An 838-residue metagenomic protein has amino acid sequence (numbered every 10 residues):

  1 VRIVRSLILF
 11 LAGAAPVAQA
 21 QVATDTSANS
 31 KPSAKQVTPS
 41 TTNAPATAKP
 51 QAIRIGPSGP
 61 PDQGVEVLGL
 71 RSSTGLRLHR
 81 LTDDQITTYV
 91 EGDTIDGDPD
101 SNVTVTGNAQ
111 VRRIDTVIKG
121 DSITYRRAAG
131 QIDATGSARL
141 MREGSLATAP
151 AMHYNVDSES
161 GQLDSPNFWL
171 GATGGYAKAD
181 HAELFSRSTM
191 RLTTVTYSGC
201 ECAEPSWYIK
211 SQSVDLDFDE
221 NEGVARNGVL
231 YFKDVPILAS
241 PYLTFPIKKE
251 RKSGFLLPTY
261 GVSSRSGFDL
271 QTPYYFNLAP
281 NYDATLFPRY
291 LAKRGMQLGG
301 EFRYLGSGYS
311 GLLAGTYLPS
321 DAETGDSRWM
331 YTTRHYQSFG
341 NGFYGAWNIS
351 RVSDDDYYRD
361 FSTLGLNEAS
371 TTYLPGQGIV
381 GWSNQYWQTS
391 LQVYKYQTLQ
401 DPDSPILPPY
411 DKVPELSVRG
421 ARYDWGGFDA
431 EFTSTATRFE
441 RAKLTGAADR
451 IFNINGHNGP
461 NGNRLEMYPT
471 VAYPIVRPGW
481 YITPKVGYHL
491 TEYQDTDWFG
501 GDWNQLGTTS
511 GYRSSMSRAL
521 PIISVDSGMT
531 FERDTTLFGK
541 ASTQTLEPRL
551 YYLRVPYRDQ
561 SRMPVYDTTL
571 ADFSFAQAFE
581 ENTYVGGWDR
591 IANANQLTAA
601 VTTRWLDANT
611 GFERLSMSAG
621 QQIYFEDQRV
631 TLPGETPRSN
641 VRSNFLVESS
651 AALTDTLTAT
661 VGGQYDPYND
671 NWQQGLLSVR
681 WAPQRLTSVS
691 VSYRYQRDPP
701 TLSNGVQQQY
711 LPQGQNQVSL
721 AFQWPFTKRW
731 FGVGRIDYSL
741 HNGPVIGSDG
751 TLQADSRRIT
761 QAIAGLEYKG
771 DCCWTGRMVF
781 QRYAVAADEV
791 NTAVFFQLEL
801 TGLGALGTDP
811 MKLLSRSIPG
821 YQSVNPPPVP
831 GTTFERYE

Functional and structural regions predicted by a protein language model:
V1-V22: Sec-dependent N-terminal signal peptides
R5-I8, A34, T38, F780: Sequence-pattern detector for short linear motifs and compositional/periodic biases rather than a specific fold
L11-A15, G59, T74, L740 (+1 more regions): Generic low-complexity, intrinsically disordered sequence content enriched in small uncharged/hydrophobic residues
A14, K49-Q51, Q753: Intrinsically disordered low-complexity regions specifically enriched for long asparagine
A15, G92-T94, A619: Generic low-polarity alpha-helical segments
Q21-T194, Y208-N227, L286, T435-T437: N-terminal amphipathic/hydrophobic interface segments
S145-G161, F168-Y197, C202-K210, D217-E838: Outer-membrane beta-barrel proteins and related beta-barrel translocases across Gram-negative bacteria
